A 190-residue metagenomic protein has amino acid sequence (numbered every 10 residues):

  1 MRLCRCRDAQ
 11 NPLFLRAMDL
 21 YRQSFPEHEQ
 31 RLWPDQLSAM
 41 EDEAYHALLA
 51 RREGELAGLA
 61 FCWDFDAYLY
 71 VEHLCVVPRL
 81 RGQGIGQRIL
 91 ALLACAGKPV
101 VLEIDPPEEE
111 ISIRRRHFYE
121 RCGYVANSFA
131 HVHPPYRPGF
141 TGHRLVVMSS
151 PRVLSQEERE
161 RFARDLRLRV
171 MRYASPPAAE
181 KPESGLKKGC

Functional and structural regions predicted by a protein language model:
M1-R31, D35, L49, L145 (+2 more regions): Short amphipathic alpha-helix that is part of the acyltransferase structural core
A39-L49, T141: A short helix-loop-beta-strand connector motif used in the catalytic cores of GNAT acetyltransferases and, in some
L49, E55-D64, Y68-C75: Conserved beta-strand in the GNAT
L74, R79, E103-P107: Short strand-loop junctions, especially beta-strand C-caps/beta-turns that link beta-sheets to coils or alpha-helices
V76, G82-C95: Conserved acetyl-CoA-binding loop-helix of GNAT-fold acetyltransferases
A96-I111: Conserved GNAT acetyl-CoA-binding A-motif
E103, R116, E120-F140: Conserved catalytic-core motifs of GNAT/GCN5-like acyltransferases
V147-L154: Conserved beta strand-loop-helix elements of the APE1-like EEP
